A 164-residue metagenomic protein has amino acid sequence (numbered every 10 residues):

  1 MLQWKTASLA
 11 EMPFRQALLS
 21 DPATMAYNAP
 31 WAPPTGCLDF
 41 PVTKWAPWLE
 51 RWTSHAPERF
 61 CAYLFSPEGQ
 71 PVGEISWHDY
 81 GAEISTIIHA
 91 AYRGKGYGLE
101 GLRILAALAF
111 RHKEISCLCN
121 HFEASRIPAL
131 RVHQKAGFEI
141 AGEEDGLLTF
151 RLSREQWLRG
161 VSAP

Functional and structural regions predicted by a protein language model:
M1-D21, Y27, C61-P164: Acyl-donor (CoA/ACP) binding surface of acyl/acetyltransferases
A23-L49: Conserved GNAT-fold acetyl-CoA-binding loop/helix
A32-T35, H55, A82-I84: Short, charged helix-to-loop "capping" segments that act as catalytic/coupling loops
T43-R51, H78-D79, G137-F138: Short, charged low-complexity intrinsically disordered segments located at boundaries of structured domains
L49-Y63: A short helix-loop-beta-strand connector motif used in the catalytic cores of GNAT acetyltransferases and, in some
